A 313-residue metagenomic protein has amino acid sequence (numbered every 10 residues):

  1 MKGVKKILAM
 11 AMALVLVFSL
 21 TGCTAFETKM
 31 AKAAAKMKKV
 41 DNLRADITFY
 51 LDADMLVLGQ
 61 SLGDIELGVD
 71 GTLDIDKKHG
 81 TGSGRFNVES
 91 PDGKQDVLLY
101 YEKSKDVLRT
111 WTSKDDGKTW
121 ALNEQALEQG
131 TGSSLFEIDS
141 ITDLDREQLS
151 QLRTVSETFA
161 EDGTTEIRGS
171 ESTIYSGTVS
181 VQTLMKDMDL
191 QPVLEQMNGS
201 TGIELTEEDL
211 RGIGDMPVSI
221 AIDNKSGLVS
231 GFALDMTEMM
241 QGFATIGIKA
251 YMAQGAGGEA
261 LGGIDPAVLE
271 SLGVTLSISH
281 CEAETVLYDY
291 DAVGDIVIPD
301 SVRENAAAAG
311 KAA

Functional and structural regions predicted by a protein language model:
M1-A11: Bacterial N-terminal signal peptides that target proteins for export
L14-V15: Repetitive helical segments and hydrophobic/amphipathic motifs
S19-G22: C-terminal motif of bacterial Sec signal peptides marking the signal peptidase cleavage site
T24-A313: Subset-of-secretome marker
